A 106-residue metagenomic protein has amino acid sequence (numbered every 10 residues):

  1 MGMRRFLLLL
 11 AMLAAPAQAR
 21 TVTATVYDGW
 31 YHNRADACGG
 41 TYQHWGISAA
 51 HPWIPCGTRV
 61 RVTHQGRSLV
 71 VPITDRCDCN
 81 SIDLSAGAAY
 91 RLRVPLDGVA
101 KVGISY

Functional and structural regions predicted by a protein language model:
G2-L9: Sec-dependent signal peptide recognition, specifically the positively charged N-region followed immediately by
F6, A17-Y106: Secreted/periplasmic proteins
L10-A14: Elongated periplasmic alpha-helical coiled-coil
